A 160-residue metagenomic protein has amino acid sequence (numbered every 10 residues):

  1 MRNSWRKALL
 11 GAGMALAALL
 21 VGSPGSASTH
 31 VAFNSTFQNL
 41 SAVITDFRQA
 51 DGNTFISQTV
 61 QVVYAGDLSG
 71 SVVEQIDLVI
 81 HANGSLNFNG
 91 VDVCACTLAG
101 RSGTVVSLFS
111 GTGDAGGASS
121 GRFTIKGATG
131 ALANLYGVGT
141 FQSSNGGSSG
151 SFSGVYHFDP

Functional and structural regions predicted by a protein language model:
R2-L10: Bacterial N-terminal signal peptides that target proteins for export
G11-V21: Bacterial N-terminal signal peptides
A27-P160: Beta-strand-enriched cores of mature, soluble protein domains
